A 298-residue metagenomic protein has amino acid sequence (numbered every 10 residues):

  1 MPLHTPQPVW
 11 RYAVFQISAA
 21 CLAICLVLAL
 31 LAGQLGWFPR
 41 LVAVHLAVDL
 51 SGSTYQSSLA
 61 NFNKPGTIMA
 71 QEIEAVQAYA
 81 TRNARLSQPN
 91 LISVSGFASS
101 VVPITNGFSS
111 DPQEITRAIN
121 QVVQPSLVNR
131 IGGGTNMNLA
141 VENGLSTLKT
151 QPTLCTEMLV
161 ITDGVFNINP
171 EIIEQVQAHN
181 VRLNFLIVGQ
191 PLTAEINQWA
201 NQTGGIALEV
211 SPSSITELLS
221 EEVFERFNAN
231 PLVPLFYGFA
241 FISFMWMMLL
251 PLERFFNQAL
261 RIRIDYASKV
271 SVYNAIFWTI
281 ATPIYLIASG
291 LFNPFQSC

Functional and structural regions predicted by a protein language model:
P2-F62, C298: Acidic, polar low-complexity linker/tail segments
F38, Q56-S58, R85-P125, M137 (+4 more regions): Short beta-strand-loop
L41-A47, G52-L91, G107-E114: …and closely analogous acidic/polar surface helices at protein-protein or active-site interfaces in A-domain-like
L46-L50, G96-A98, T162: Flexible glycine-/small-residue-rich
S51-T54, V76-S87, V123, G144-P152 (+4 more regions): Sec/Tat-exported extracytoplasmic proteins
S57-M69, V101, T105, V123-G134 (+2 more regions): Second-shell loop/turn segments in exported
V128-G132, N138-L139, C155-E157, T162-E222: VWA/integrin I-like adhesion module and closely mimicked acidic/polar interface patches used
S211-C298: C-terminal "exit" segments of structured domains
